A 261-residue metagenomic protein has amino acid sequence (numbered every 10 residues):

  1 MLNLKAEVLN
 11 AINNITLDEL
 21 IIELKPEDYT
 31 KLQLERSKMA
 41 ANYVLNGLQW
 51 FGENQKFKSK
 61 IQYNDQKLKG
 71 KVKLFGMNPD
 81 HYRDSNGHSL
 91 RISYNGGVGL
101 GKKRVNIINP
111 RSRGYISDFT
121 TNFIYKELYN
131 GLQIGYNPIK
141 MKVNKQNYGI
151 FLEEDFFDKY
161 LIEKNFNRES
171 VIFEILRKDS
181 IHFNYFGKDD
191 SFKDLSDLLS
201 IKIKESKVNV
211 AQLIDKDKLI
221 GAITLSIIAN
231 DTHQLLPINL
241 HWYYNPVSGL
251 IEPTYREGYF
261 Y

Functional and structural regions predicted by a protein language model:
M1-K69, G249: Regulatory N- and C-terminal appendages and interdomain linkers associated with kinase/kinase-like NTP transferase
E53-N106, R111: Conserved oxyanion/phosphate-binding beta-strand-loop segments in alpha/beta enzyme cores
S85-F119, L195-Q212, K216: Short, conserved helix/loop micro-motifs enriched in His/Cys and acidic residues
R91-S93, N106-N109, G149-E153, I172-E174 (+3 more regions): Structural recognition of the beta-strand scaffold that forms the well-ordered cores of secreted hydrolase catalytic
G99-G187: ATP-binding pocket architecture of kinase catalytic cores
E153-A229: ATP-dependent phospho-/nucleotidyl transfer catalytic cores
D231-Y261: Catalytic activation segment of kinase domains across protein kinase-like and atypical kinase folds
